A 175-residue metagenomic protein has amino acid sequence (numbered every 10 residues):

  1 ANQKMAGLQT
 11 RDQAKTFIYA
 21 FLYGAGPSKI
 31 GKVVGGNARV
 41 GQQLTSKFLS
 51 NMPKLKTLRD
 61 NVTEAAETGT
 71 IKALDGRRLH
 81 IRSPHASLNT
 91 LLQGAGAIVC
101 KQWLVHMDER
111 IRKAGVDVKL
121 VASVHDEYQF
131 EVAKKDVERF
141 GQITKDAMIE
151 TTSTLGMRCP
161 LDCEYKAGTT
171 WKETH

Functional and structural regions predicted by a protein language model:
A1-H175: Conserved catalytic core of nucleotide polymerization and phosphodiester-bond processing enzymes
